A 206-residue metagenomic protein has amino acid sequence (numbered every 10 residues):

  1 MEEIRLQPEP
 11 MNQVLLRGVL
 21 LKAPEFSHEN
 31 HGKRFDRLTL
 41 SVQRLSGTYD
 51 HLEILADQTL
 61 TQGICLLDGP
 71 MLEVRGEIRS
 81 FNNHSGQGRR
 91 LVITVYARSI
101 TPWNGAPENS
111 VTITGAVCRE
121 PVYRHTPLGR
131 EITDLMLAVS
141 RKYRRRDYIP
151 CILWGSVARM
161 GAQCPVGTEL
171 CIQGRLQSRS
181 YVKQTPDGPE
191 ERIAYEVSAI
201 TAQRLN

Functional and structural regions predicted by a protein language model:
M1-N206: OB-fold and OB-like single-stranded nucleic-acid-recognition modules and their adjacent interaction interfaces
